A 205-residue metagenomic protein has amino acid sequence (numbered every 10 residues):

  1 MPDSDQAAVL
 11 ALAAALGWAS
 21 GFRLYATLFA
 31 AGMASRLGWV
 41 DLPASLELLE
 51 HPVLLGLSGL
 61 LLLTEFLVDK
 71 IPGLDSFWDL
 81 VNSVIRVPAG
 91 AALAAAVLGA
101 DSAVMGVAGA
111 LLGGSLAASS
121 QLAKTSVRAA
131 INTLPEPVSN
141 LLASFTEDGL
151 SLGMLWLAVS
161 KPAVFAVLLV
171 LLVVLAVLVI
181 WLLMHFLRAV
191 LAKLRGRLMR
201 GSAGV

Functional and structural regions predicted by a protein language model:
M1-A8, S35-P52, L93-G109, A158-V167: Helix-coil boundary and interhelical linker segments in multi-pass alpha-helical membrane proteins
A14-L24, F66-K70: Transmembrane alpha-helix interface/packing and boundary motifs in multi-pass membrane proteins, characterized by
S20-L24, E47-S58, N82-V87: Helical membrane-embedded segments and adjacent short helical loop/helix-boundary regions of multi-pass membrane
H51, S76-P88, A108, P135: Cytoplasmic-side transmembrane-helix entry/capping segments in multi-pass membrane proteins
L63-S76, A123-N132: C-terminal ends of transmembrane helices
S83-A95, S139-G153, R200-V205: Small-residue-rich segments of transmembrane alpha-helices in multi-pass membrane proteins, especially helix faces
P88-V97, D101-S102, G106-S126, G149: Mid-bilayer segments of alpha-helical transmembrane spans in multi-pass integral membrane proteins that mediate
G106-V107, L111, I131-A143: The feature identifies polytopic integral membrane transport proteins across all domains of life
